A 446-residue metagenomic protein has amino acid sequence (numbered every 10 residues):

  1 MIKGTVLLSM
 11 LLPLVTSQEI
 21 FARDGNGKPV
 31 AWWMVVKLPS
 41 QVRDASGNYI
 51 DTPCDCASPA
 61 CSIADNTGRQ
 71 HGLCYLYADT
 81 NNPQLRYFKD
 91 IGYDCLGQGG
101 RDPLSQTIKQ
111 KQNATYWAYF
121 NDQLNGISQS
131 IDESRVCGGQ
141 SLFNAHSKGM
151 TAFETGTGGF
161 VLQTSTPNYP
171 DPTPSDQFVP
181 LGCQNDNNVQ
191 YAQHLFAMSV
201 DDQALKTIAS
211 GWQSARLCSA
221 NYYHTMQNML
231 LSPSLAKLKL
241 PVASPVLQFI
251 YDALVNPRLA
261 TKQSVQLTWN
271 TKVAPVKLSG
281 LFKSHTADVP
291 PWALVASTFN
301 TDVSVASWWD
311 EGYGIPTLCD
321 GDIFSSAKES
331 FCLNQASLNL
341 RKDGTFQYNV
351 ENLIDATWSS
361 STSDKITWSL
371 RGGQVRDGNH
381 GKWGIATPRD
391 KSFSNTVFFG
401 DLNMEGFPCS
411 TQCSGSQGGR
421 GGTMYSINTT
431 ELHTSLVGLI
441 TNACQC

Functional and structural regions predicted by a protein language model:
M1-S9: Classical eukaryotic N-terminal signal peptides for Sec-dependent ER targeting/secretion, especially the positively
G4, V15-C446: PLD/PLD-like phosphodiesterase catalytic module centered on the HKD motif
